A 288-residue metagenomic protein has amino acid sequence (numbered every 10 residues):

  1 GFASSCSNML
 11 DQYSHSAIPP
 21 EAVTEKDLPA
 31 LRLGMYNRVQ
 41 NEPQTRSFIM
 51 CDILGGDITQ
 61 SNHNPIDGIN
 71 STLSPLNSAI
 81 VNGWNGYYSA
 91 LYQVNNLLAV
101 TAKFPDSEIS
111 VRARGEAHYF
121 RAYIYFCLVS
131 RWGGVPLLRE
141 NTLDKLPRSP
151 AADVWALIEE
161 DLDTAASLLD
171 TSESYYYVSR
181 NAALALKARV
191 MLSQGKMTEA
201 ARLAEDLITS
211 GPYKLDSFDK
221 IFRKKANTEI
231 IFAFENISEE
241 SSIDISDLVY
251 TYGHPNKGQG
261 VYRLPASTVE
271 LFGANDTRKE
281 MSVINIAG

Functional and structural regions predicted by a protein language model:
S5-F48, L54, A204: Membrane-proximal, proline-rich intrinsically disordered regions
P29, N64-W132, R148-P150, A166-E173: Conserved, well-structured interaction surfaces
R32, L91-V94, W155, L162 (+1 more regions): Inward-facing hydrophobic residues that define packing positions of alpha-helical scaffold repeats
T59, I66, A204-G288: Hydrophobic-face positions in mid-chain alpha helices that act as interaction patches
